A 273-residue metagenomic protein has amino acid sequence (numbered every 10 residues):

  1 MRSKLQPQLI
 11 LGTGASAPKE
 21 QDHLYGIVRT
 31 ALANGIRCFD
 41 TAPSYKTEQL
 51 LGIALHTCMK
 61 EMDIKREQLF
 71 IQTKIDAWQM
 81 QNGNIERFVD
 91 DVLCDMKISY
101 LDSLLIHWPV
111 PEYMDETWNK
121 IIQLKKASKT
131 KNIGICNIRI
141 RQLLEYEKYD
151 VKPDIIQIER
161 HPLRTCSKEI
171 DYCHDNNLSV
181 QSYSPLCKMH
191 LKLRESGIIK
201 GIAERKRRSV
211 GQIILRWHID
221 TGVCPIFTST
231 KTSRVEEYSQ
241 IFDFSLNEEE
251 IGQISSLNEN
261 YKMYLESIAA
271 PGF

Functional and structural regions predicted by a protein language model:
M1-L69, L186, A270-P271: N-terminal binding-site loop/beta-alpha segment at the start of enzyme catalytic domains that lines or forms
R2-S3, G52-R66, D90-S99, Q123 (+2 more regions): Acidic (Asp/Glu)-rich catalytic clusters
S16-D22, A42-L50, W78-G83, P109-Y113 (+2 more regions): Acidic-and-aromatic substrate-binding clefts and catalytic sites of carbohydrate-active enzymes
P18-L32, M80-M96, R139-L144, T165: Short, acidic/polar
I36, I98-L101, T130, P153: A structural motif
Q68-E86, L105-W108: Structural motif corresponding to the early beta-alpha repeats
M96-Y113: Active-site groove signature of glycoside hydrolases
W108-F273: Beta/alpha (TIM)-barrel catalytic core signal, keyed to glycine-rich beta->alpha loops juxtaposed to Asp/Glu that bind
